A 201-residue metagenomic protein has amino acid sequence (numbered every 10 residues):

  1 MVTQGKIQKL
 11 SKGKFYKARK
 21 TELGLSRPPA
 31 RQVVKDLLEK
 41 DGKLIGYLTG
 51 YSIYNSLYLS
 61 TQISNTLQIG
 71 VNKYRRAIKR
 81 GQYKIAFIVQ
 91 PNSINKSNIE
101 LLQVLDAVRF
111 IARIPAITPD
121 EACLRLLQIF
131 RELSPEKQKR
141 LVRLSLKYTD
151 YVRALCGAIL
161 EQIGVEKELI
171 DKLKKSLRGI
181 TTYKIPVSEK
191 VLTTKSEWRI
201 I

Functional and structural regions predicted by a protein language model:
M1-E39: Short beta-edge/loop segments at beta->alpha junctions of small alpha/beta modules that act as binding/recognition
V2, K6, Y58, R109: Hydrophobic/aromatic-lined pockets within catalytic cores
K6, T61, R131-S134: Short alpha-helix boundary/capping elements
L10-K14, D41-A77: Short gly/ser-rich loop at a beta-strand->alpha-helix junction or flexible surface loop bordering the NTP-binding
T21, V89-N92: Secondary-structure transition/turn motif
G42-I45, P91-I99: Structural motif
I78-Q90: A short, charged helix-loop
I94-I201: Hydrophobic alpha-helical interaction segments
